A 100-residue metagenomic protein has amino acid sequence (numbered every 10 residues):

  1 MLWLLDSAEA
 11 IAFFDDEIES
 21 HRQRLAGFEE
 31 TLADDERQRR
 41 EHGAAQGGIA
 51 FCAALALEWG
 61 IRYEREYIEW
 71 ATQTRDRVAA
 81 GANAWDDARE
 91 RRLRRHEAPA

Functional and structural regions predicted by a protein language model:
M1-L32: Amphipathic alpha-helical dimerization/coiled-coil segments that flank or bridge DNA-binding/regulatory modules
F13-D16, I49-I61: Alpha-helical scaffold segments that form or flank carboxylate-/histidine-based iron centers
A26, E30-A33, R37, E69-D76: Charged/polar positions within long, soluble alpha-helices
A26, R40, N83-D86: Residue-level signal for secondary-structure boundary elements
T31-L55: Acidic interhelical loop/turn segments
A54-A79: Short, contiguous alpha-helical
Q73-R92: Long amphipathic alpha-helical coiled-coil segments
E90-A100: Charge-rich, low-complexity intrinsically disordered segments
